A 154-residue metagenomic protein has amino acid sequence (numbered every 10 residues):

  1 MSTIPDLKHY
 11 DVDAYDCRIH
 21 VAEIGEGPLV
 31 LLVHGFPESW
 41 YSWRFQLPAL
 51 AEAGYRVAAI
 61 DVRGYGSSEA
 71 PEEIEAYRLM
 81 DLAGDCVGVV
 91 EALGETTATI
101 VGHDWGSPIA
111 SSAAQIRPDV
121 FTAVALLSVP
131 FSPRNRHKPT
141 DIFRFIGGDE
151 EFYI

Functional and structural regions predicted by a protein language model:
S2-K8, C17-I19, A58, Y65-V101 (+1 more regions): Flexible "cap/lid" subdomain of the alpha/beta-hydrolase fold that forms the substrate-access gate
H20-E69: Conserved HGGG/HGGXW glycine-rich cap/lid loop of the alpha/beta-hydrolase fold
